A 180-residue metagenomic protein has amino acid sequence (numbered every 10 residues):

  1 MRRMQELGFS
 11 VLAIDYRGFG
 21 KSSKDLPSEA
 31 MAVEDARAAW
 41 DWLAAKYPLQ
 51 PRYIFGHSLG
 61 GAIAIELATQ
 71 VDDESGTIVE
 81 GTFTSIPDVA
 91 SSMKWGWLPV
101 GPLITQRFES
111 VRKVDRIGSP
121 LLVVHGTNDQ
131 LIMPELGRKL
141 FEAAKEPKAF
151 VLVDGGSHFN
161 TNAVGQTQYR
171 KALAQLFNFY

Functional and structural regions predicted by a protein language model:
M1-W42, K46, Q50, A68: Membrane-embedded segments
R52-A62, G126: Conserved alpha/beta-hydrolase "nucleophile elbow" surrounding the catalytic nucleophile
A62-S119, A163, T167: Hydrolase active-site cap/lid region
S110, S119, M133-E142: Short alpha-helix in the alpha/beta-hydrolase fold that links the catalytic acid
R116-G118, V123-H125, D129: Short beta-strand/loop motif that positions the catalytic acidic residue of the alpha/beta-hydrolase fold
N128-I132, H158-N160: Acidic catalytic loop of the alpha/beta-hydrolase fold
R138-N160: Catalytic histidine neighborhood in serine/cysteine hydrolases with alpha/beta-hydrolase-type architecture
G156-Q166, R170: Catalytic histidine-centered segment of alpha/beta-hydrolase-like enzymes
